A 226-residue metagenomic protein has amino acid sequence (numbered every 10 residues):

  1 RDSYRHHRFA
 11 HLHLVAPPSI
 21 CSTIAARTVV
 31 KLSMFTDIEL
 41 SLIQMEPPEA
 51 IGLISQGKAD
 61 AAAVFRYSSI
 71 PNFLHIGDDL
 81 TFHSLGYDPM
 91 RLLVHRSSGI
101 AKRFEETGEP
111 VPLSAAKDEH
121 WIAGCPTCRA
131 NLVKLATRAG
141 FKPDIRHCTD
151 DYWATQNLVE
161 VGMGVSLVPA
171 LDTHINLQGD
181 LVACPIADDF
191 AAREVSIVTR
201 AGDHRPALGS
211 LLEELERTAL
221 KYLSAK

Functional and structural regions predicted by a protein language model:
R1-R5: Alpha-helical linker/hinge and terminal dimerization helices associated with HTH transcriptional regulators
H7, H11-V15, A62, L93 (+3 more regions): Short, well-ordered beta-strand segments
F9-N72, T149: Central regulatory/effector-binding core of bacterial HTH transcription factors
I24, L93, I100, L181-K226: A late-sequence structural motif
M45-A116, H174-N176: Acidic, Gly/Pro-rich loop/turn segments at junctions of secondary structure
E46-A59, F65, P126-V182: Hydrophobic hinge/microswitch elements
F65-Y67, I100-A139, R205-L212, Y222-L223: Secondary-structure junction motif
P71-S84, D88, W153-G202: Beta-alpha-beta core module
